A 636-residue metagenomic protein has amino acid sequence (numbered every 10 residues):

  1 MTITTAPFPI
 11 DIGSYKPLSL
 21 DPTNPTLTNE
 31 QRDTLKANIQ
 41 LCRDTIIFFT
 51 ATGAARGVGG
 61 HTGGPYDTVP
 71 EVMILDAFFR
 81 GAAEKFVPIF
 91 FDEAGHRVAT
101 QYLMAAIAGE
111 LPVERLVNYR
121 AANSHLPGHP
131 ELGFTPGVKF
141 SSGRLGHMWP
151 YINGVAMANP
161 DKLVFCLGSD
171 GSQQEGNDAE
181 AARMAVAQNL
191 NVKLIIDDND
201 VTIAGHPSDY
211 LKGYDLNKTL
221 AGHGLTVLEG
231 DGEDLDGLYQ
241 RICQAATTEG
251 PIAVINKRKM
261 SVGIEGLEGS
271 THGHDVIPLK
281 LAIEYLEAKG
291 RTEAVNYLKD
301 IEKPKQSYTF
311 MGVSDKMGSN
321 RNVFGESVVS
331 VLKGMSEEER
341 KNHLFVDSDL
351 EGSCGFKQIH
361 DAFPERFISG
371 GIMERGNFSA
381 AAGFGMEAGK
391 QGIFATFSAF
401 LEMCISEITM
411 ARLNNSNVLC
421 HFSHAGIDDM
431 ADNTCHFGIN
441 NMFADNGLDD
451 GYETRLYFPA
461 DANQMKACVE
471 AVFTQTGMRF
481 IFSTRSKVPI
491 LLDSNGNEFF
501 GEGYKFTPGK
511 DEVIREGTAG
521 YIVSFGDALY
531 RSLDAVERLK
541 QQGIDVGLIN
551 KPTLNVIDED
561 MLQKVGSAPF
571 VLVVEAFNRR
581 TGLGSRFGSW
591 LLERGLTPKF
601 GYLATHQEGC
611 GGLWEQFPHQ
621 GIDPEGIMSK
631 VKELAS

Functional and structural regions predicted by a protein language model:
M1-I74, S172, D200, H206 (+5 more regions): Conserved acidic/glycine
L27-R32, T50-G59, K85-P88, T135-K139 (+5 more regions): Glycine- and acidic
Q31, L35, R43-I47, G64-A187 (+3 more regions): Cofactor-binding active-site loop characterized by glycine-rich and histidine/acidic residues
G95, N118-N123, V346-S353, I372-G376 (+3 more regions): Short glycine-enriched loops at secondary-structure junctions
L103, P127-K193, E351-D429, C435-M442 (+1 more regions): Thiamine diphosphate
P112, A121-F134, S141-Y151, N159-F165 (+5 more regions): Thiamine diphosphate
G171-G176, D234-D236, P459-K466, R580: Active-site glycine- and acidic-residue-rich loops that bind and position anionic ligands or nucleotide-like cofactors
N433-E516: Phosphate/diphosphate-binding glycine-rich loops and adjacent basic-rich segments that engage nucleotide
